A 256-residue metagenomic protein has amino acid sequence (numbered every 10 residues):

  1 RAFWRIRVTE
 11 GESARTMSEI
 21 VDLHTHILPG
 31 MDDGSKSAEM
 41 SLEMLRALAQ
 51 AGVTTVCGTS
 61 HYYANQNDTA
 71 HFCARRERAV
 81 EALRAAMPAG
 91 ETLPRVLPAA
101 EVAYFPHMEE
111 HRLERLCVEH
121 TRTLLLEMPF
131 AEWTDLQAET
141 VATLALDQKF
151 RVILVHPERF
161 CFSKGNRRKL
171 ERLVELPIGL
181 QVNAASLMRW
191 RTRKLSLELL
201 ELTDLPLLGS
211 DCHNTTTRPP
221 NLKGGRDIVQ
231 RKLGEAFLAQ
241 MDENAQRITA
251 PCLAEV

Functional and structural regions predicted by a protein language model:
F3, G11-E91: An N-terminally biased module of ancient metal coordination in phosphate/nucleic-acid-related enzymes
F3-W4, L222-V256: Mid-to-C-terminal alpha-helical segments outside catalytic/metal-binding sites
I20-L23, V56-T59, L97-E101, I153-V155 (+2 more regions): Active-site neighborhood of phospho(di)ester-bond hydrolases with catalytic His/Asp-centered motifs
A49, L146, L200-E201: Non-catalytic positions within long, well-ordered alpha-helices that form the structural scaffold/packing of enzyme
Y63-Q66, Y104-F105, R159-G165, L187-R191 (+1 more regions): Active-site environment of divalent metal-dependent phosphoester hydrolases
N67-Q181: Extended substrate/RNA-proximal surfaces in nucleic-acid metabolism proteins
W190-E198: Short loop-to-alpha-helix "cap/lid" segments that border enzyme active sites across diverse enzyme classes
D204-P220: Short acidic/histidine-rich active-site segments
